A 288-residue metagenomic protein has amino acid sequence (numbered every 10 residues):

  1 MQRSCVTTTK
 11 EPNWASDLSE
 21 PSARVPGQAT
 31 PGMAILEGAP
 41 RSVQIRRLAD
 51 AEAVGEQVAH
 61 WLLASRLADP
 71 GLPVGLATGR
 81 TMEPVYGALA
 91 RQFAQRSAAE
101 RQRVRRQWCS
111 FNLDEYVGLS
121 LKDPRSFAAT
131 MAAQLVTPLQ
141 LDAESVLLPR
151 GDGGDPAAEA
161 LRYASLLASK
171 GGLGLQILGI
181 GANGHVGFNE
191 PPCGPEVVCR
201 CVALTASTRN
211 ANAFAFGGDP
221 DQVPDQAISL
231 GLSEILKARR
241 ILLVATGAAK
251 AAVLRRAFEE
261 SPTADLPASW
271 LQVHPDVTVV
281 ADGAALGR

Functional and structural regions predicted by a protein language model:
W14-V74, A94, A285: N-terminal glycine-/serine-/threonine-rich phosphate-binding loop
D17, A23, G27-V43, Q102-I177: Ligand-binding beta-strand-loop-alpha-helix segment within the catalytic cores of soluble metabolic enzymes
E37, L230-S233, K237-R288: ATP/nucleoside-binding phosphotransfer catalytic cores, i.e., glycine-rich phosphate-binding loops
A68-A98: Glycine-rich N-terminal segment of FAD-binding domains in flavoprotein oxidoreductases, spanning the beta-loop-helix
G71-L72, T81, V85, L166-C193: A glycine-rich beta-strand to alpha-helix segment that forms a phosphate/ribose-binding loop at ligand/cofactor sites
G75-G79, N112, P149-R150, I177-I180 (+2 more regions): Short beta-strand segments
N183, G187-L232: Class I SAM-dependent methyltransferase SAM-binding "motif I" and its flanking Rossmann-like core
